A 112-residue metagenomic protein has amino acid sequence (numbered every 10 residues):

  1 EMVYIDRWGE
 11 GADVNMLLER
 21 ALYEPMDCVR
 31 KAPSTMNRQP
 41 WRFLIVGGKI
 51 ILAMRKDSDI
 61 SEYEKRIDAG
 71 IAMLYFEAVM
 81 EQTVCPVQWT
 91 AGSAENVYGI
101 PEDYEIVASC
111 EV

Functional and structural regions predicted by a protein language model:
E1-V112: Acidic, surface-exposed loops and disordered segments
